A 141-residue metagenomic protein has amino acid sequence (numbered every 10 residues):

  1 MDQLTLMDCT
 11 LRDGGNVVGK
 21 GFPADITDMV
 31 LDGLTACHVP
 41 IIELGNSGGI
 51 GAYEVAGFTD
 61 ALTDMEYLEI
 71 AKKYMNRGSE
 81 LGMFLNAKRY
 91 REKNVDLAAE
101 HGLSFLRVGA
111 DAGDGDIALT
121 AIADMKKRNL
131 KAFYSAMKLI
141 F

Functional and structural regions predicted by a protein language model:
M1-G19, K72-G78, L130-A136: N-terminal small/glycine-rich loop or linker at the start of catalytic domains across soluble metabolic enzymes
D2-C9, L31-I50: N-terminal glycine-rich anion-binding loops that anchor highly charged ligand groups
G14, L34, L106: Conserved, mostly hydrophobic/aromatic
G21-M29, A110-D116: Glycine-rich anion/phosphate-binding loops
P23-G33, A87-A98: Short, acidic/polar
P40-E66, R107-D116: Glycine-rich, proline-tolerant flexible connector loops at the mouths of alpha/beta enzymes
A52-G82, I122-F141: Alpha-helix-loop-beta-strand connector modules within alpha/beta enzyme cores
M83-A87, S104-G115, S135-I140: Catalytic beta/alpha-barrel core
